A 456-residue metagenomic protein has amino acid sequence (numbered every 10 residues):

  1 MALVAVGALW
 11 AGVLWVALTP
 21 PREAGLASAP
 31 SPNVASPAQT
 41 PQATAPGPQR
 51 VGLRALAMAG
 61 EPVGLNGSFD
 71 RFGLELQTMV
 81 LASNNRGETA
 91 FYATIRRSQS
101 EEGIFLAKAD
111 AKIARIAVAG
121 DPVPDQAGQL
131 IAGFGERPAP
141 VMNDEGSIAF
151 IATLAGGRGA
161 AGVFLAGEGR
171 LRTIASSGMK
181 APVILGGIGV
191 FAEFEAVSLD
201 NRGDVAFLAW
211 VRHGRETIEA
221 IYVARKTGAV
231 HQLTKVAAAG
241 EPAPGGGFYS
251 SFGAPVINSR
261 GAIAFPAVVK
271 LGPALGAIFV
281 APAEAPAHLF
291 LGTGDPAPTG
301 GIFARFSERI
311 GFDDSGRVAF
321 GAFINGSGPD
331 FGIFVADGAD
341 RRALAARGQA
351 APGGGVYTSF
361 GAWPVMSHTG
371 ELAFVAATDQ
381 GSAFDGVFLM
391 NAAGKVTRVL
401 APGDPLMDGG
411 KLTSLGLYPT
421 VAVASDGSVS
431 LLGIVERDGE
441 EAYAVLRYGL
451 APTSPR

Functional and structural regions predicted by a protein language model:
A2-V13: Hydrophobic membrane-insertion alpha-helices, especially the h-region of bacterial N-terminal signal peptides
G12-P20: Juxtamembrane cytosolic interface motif at the C-terminal end of transmembrane helices
P20-P37: Ser/Thr/Pro/Gly-rich low-complexity linker/stalk segments immediately outside membranes or between
P32-R456: Flexible "stalk/tail and boundary" regions
